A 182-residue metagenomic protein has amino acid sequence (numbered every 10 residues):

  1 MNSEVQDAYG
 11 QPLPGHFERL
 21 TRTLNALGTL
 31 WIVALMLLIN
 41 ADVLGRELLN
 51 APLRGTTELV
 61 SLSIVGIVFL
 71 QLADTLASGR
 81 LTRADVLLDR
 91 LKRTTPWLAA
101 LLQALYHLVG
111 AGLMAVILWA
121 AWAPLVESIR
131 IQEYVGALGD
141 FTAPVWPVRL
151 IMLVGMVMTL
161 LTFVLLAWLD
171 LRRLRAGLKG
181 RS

Functional and structural regions predicted by a protein language model:
M1-S182: Alpha-helical transmembrane segments and membrane-interface helix-loop junctions in multi-pass membrane proteins
